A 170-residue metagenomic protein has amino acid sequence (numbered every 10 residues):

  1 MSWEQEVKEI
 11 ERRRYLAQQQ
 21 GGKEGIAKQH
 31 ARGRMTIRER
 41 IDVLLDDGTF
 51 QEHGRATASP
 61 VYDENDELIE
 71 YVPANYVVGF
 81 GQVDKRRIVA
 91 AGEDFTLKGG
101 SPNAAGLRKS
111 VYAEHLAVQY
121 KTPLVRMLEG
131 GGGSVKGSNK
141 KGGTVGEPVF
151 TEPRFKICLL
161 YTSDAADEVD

Functional and structural regions predicted by a protein language model:
M1-L159: Terminal-region recognition feature
Y161-D170: Single conserved hydrophobic/aromatic residue that forms the stacking wall/gate of nucleotide- or nucleobase-binding
